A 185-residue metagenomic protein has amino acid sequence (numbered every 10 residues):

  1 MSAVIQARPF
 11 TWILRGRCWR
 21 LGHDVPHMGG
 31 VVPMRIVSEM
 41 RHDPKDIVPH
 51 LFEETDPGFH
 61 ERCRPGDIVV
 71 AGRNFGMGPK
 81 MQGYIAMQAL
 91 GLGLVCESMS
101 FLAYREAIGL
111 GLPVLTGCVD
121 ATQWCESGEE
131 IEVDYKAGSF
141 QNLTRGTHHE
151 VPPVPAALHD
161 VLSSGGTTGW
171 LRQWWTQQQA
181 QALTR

Functional and structural regions predicted by a protein language model:
M1-R35, G169, Q173, Q177-A182: N-terminal, positively charged, Ser/Thr/Ala/Gly-biased leader segments that form transit/presequence-like amphipathic
I5, R20, H27, V31-A137: Feature captures the catalytic cores and cofactor-binding loops of soluble hydro-lyases/lyases that act on carboxylate
T11-L14, C18, P44, K80 (+3 more regions): Generic structural signal for well-ordered, non-membrane alpha-helical segments in soluble metabolic enzymes
I13-L14, I68, P155-A157: Short hydrophobic "helix-edge" motifs at membrane interfaces and signal-peptide entry regions
R20, P26, G58, G146 (+1 more regions): Residue-level signal for pocket-adjacent positions within structured domains
D24, P79, G165-T167: Conformational gate/switch positions in structured elements
A103-R185: Acidic, glycine-rich flexible loop/linker segments
